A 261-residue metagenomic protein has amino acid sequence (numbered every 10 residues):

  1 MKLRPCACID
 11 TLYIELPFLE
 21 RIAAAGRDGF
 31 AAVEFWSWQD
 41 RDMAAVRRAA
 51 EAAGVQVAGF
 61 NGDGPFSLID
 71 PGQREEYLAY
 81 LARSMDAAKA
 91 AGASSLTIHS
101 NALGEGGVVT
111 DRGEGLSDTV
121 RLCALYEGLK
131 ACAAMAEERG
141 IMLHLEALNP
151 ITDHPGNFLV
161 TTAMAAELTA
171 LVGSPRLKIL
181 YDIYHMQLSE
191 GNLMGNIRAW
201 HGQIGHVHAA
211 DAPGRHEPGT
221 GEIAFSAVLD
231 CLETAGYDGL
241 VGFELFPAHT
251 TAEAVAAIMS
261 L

Functional and structural regions predicted by a protein language model:
M1-D10, V57-S67, A102-G113, P150-T152: N-terminal small/glycine-rich loop or linker at the start of catalytic domains across soluble metabolic enzymes
M1-G29, G92-S94, G107-V108, A131 (+2 more regions): Histidine-acidic metal/acid-base catalytic patches
I9, E34, I69-G72, G113 (+3 more regions): Conserved short-loop catalytic and cofactor-binding motifs
T11-Y13, S37-Q39, D63-F66, S100-G104 (+4 more regions): Active-site-proximal loop/turn and secondary-structure-junction residues that shape catalytic pockets, frequently
I22-Q39, N61-F66: N-terminal substrate-binding region of glycoside hydrolase catalytic domains
E34, G59-N61, T97, H144 (+2 more regions): Conserved beta-strand positions in the central sheet of alpha/beta enzyme cores
Q39-E51: Active-site-adjacent beta->alpha loops and helix N-cap segments on the catalytic face of soluble alpha/beta enzymes
E51, P71-K178: Active-site acidic/histidine proton-transfer and metal-coordination neighborhood in alpha/beta enzyme cores
